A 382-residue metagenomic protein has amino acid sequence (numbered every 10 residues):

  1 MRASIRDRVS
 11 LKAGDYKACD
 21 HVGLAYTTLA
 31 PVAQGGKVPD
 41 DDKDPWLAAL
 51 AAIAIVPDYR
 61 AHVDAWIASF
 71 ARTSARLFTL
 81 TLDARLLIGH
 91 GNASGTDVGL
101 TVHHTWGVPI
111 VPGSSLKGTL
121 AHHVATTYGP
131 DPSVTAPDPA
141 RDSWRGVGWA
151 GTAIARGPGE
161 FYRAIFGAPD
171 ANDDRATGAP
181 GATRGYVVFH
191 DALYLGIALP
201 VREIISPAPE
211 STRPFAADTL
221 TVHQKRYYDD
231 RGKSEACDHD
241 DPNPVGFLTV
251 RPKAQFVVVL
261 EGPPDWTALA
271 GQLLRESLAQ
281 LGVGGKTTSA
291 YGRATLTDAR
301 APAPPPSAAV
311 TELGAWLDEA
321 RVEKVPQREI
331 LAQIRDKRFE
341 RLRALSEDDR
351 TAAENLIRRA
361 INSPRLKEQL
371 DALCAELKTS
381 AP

Functional and structural regions predicted by a protein language model:
M1-P382: Basic, Gly/Ser/Thr-rich N-terminal segments that form RNA-phosphate-binding interfaces in CRISPR RAMP
